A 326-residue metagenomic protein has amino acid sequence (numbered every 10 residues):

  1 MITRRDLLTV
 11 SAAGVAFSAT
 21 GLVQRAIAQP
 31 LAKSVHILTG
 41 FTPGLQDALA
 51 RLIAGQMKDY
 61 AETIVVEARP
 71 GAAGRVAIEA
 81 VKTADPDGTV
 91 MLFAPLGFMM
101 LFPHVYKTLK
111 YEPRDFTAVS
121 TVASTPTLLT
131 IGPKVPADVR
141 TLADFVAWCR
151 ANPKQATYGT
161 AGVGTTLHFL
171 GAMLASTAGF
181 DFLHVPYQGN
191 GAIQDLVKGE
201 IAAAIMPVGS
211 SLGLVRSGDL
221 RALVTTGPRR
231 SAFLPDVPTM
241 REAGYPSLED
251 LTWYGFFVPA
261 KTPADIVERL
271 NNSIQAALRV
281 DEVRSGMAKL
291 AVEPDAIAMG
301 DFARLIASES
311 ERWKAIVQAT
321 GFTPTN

Functional and structural regions predicted by a protein language model:
M1-D6, G14-L31: N-terminal twin-arginine translocation
G21, A26-D115, Q155, F180-A202 (+3 more regions): N-terminal (or domain-start) structured segment
A32-S34, T177-F180, A264-N326: An extracytoplasmic/periplasmic, membrane-proximal ligand-sensing/linker region
T42-P43, L96, G132-D138, T160-T165 (+4 more regions): Short coil/turn segments
T83-G88, H104-G191, M240, W253-G286: Hinge/capping helix and adjacent helix->loop/strand transition within the periplasmic-binding protein
L92-F98, F102, A123, Q188-G189 (+4 more regions): Beta->alpha turn/N-cap motifs
S124, S211-R279, S308-E311, T325: C-terminal lobe and pocket-closing loops of periplasmic/extracytoplasmic Venus-flytrap solute-binding proteins
Q155-V237: Ligand-binding pocket segment of bilobal, Venus flytrap-like solute-binding proteins
